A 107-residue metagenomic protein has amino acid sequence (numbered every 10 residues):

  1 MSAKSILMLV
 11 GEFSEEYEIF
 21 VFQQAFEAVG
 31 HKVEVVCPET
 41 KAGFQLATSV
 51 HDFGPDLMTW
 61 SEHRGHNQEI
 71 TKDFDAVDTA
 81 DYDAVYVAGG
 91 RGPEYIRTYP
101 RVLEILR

Functional and structural regions predicted by a protein language model:
M1-R107: Extended, subdomain-level signal for the structured scaffold at the beginning of enzyme domains
